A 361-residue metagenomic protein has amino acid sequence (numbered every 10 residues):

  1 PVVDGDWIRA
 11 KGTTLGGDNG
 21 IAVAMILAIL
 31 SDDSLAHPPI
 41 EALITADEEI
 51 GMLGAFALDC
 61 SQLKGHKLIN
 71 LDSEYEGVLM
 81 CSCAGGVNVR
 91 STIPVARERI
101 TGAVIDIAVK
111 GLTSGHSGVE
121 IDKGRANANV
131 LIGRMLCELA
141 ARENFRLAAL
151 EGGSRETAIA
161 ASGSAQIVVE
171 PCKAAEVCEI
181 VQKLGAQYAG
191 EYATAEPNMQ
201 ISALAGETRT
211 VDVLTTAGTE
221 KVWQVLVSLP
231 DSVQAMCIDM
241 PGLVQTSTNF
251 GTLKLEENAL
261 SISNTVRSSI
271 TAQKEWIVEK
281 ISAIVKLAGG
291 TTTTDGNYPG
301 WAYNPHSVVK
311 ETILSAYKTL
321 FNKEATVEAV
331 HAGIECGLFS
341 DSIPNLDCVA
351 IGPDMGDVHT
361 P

Functional and structural regions predicted by a protein language model:
P1-T13, T113-G115, T319-K323, D354-V358: Glycine/charged-rich beta-loop-alpha catalytic/anionic-binding loops adjacent to active sites
D4-E49, I105-V109, H116-V119, K123-L139 (+1 more regions): Alpha-helical metal-binding/catalytic segments enriched in His/Glu/Asp
R9-E98, A148, Q234-C237, P241 (+1 more regions): Acidic/histidine-rich catalytic neighborhood of metal-dependent amide-processing enzymes
H66-G115, G124, L214-K221, V225-S228: Phosphate/diphosphate-binding glycine-rich loops and adjacent basic-rich segments that engage nucleotide
E98-G102, I121-E151, P171-S247, I281: Acidic-enriched catalytic cores of C-N bond-cleaving enzymes acting on peptides and small amides
N127-V130, R134-L150, Y303-L346: Active-site-adjacent substrate-binding region of metalloamidase/peptidase-like peptide-processing proteins
R155, Q166, Q200-D212, G251-L253 (+2 more regions): A short beta-alpha structural unit
I238, Q245-N258, Y317, K323-P361: Zn-dependent metallopeptidase/amidohydrolase metal-coordination segment
